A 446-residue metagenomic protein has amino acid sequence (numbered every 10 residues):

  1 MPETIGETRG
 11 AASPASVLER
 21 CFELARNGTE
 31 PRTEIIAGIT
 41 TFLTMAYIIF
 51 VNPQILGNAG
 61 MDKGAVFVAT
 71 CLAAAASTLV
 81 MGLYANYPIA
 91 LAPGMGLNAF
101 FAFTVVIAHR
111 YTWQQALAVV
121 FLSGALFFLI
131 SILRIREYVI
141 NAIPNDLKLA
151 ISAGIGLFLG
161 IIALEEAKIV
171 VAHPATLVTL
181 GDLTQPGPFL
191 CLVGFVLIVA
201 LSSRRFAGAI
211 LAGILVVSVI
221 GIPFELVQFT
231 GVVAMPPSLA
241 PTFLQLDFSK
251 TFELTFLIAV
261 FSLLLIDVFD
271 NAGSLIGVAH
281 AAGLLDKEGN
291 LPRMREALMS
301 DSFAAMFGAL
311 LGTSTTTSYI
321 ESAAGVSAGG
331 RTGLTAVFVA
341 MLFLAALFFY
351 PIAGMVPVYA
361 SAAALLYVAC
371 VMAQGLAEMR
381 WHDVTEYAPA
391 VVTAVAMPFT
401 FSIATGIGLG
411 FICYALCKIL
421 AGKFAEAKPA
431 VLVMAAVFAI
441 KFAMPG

Functional and structural regions predicted by a protein language model:
P2-A65, V178-L180, L211-R295, A436-I440: Helix-loop-helix hairpins and the membrane-proximal interhelical loops of multi-pass alpha-helical transport proteins
E7, A74-M95: Juxtamembrane transmembrane-helix boundary signature
P14-I48, N52, A73, G94-S152 (+1 more regions): Helix-loop-helix junctions within the multi-pass membrane cores of secondary transporters/permeases
L43-Y47, Y84-G94, L129-I130, R205-F206 (+4 more regions): Short helix-coil transition sites and intra-membrane helix breaks within transmembrane domains of multi-pass
Q54, L79, L83, T104 (+2 more regions): Membrane-interface helix caps of multi-pass small-molecule transporters
Q54-V66, T104-Q115, F256-L257, P357 (+1 more regions): Helix-coil boundary and interhelical linker segments in multi-pass alpha-helical membrane proteins
G60-L79: Loop-to-helix transition at the N-terminal end of transmembrane alpha-helices
H109-P223, V227, V337-G446: Membrane-embedded alpha-helical modules
